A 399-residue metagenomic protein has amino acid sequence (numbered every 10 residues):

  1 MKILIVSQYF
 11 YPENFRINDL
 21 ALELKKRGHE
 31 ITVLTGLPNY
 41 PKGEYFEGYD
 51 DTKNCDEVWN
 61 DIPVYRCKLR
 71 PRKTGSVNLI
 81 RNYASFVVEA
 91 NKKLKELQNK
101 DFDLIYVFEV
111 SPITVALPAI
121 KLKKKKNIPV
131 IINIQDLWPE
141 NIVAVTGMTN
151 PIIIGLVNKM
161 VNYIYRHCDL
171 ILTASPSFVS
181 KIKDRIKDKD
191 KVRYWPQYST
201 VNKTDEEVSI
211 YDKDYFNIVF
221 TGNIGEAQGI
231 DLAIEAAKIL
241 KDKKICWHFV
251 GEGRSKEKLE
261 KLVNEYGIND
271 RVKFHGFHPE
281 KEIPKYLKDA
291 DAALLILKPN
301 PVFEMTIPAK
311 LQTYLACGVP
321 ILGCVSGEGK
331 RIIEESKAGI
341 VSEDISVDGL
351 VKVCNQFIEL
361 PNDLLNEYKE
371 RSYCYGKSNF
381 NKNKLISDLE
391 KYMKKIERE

Functional and structural regions predicted by a protein language model:
M1-N60, L170: N-terminal subdomain of nucleotide-sugar transferases
L37, S177, W195-Y198: Carbohydrate-associated surface elements
T114, K121-K125, P151-I171: Membrane-proximal helix-turn-helix segments that form the acceptor-binding/catalytic region of lipid-linked
K183, K189, R193-Y194, Y198-Y215 (+1 more regions): Acidic anion/phosphate-binding donor-loop and adjacent secondary structure in glycosyltransferase catalytic cores
Y211-Q228, I234-A237, H248, K369: Conserved donor-binding/catalytic core segment of Leloir-type glycosyltransferases
Y215, H248-V250, E257-K285: Nucleotide-activated donor-binding/catalytic signature segment of Leloir-type glycosyltransferases, i.e., the conserved
Q228, H275, P279-Y286, D291-L315 (+1 more regions): Nucleotide-sugar-dependent
G349, N362-K394: A charged, aromatic-enriched C-terminal amphipathic alpha-helix characteristic of glycosyltransferases across folds
